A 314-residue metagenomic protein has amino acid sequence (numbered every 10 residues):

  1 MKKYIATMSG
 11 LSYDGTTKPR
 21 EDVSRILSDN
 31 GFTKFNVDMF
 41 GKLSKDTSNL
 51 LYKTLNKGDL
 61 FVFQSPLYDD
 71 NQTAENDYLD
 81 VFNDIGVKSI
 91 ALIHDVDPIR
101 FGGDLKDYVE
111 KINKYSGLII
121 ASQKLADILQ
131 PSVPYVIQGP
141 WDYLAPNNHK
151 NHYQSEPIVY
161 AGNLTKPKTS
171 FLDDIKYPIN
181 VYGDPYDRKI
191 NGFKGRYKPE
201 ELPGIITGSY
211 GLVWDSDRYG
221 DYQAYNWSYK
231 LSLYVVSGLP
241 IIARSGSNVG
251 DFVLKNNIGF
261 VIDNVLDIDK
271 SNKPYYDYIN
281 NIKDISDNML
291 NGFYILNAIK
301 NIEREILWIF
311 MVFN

Functional and structural regions predicted by a protein language model:
M1-Y78, N83-K88, I99, I128 (+2 more regions): N-terminal pre-catalytic "stem/leader" segment of glycosyltransferase-like enzymes
I5, K34-D38, G117-S122, I137-Q138 (+3 more regions): Short, hydrophobic beta-strand segments that form beta-sheet elements in well-ordered domains
T16, W141-G204: Conserved catalytic-core segment of nucleotide-activated headgroup transferases in glycan assembly
E75-Y78, G103-V109, K194-R196, Q223-L231: Charged helix-capping and loop-helix junction motifs
G86-S170: Catalytic core of nucleotide-activated saccharide and alditol-phosphate transferases
Q154-S155, D263-N314: A charged, aromatic-enriched C-terminal amphipathic alpha-helix characteristic of glycosyltransferases across folds
F193-R196, G259-D267: Short acidic-hydrophobic, aromatic-tinged amphipathic segments that line or gate anion-handling sites
P199-V236, A243-D251: Nucleotide-sugar-dependent
